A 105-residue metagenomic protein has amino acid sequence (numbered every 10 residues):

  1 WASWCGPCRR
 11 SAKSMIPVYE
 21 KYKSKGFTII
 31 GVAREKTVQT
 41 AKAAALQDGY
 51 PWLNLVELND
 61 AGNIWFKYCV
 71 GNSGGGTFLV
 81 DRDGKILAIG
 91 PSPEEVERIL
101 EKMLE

Functional and structural regions predicted by a protein language model:
W1, Y19-Y22, L100, L104: Sec/Tat-exported extracytoplasmic proteins
W1-P17: Conserved redox-active cysteine motifs that mediate thiol-disulfide chemistry, especially di-cysteine Cys-X(1-2)-Cys
G6, L104-E105: Short, solvent-exposed mixed-charge patches
G6-S11, G31-V32, V38-K42, I64-W65 (+1 more regions): Extended hydrophobic-aromatic, low-complexity segments
R10-K13, K21, E57, S92: Composition- and surface-driven signal marking solvent-exposed, interaction-prone regions in large proteins
K13-I16, Q39, E94, R98: Surface-exposed alpha-helical interface segments used for non-catalytic interactions
P17-G62, C69-G74: Conserved segment of the thioredoxin-like fold in thiol-based oxidoreductases
L46-Y50, E57-M103: Thiol/disulfide oxidoreductase modules built on the thioredoxin-like
